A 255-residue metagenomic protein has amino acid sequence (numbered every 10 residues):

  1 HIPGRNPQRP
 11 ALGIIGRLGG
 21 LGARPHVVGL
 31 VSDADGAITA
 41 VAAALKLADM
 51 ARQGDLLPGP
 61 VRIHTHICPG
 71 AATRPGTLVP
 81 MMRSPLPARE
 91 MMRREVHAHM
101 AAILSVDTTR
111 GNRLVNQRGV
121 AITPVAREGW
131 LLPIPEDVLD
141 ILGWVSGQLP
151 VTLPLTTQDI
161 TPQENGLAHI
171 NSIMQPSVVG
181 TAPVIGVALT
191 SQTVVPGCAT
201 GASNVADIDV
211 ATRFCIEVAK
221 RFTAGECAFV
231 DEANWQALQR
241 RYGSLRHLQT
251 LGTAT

Functional and structural regions predicted by a protein language model:
H1-R24: Soluble metallo-hydrolase cores and metallopeptidase-like ectodomains found primarily in the secretory/periplasmic
P3-Q8, V31-D33, Q53-L57, R94-A98 (+1 more regions): Solvent-exposed alpha-helices and their adjacent loops that cap or buttress functional pockets in soluble metabolic
R17-G29, A121-P124, P196: Glycine/charged-rich beta-loop-alpha catalytic/anionic-binding loops adjacent to active sites
A23-T65: Alpha-helical metal-binding/catalytic segments enriched in His/Glu/Asp
H26, A72-V79, V115-R118, A199: Short acidic, glycine/serine/threonine-rich loops at helix termini
R62-T73, P80-M81: Intrinsically disordered, low-complexity charged/polar segments
V79-L104: A glycine-rich helix N-cap at a beta->alpha junction
T108-G252: Active-site-adjacent substrate-binding region of metalloamidase/peptidase-like peptide-processing proteins
